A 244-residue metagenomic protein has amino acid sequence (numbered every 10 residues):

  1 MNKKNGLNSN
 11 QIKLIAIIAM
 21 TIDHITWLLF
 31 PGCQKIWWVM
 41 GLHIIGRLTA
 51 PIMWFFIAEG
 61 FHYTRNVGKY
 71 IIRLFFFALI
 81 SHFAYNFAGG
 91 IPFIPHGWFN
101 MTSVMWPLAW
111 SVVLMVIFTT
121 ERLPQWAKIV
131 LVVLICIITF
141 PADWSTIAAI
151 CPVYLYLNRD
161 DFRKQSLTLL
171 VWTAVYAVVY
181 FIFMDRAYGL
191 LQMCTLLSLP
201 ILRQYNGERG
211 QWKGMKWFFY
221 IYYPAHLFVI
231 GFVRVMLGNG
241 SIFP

Functional and structural regions predicted by a protein language model:
M1-P244: Alpha-helical transmembrane segments and their immediate juxtamembrane cytosolic regions
